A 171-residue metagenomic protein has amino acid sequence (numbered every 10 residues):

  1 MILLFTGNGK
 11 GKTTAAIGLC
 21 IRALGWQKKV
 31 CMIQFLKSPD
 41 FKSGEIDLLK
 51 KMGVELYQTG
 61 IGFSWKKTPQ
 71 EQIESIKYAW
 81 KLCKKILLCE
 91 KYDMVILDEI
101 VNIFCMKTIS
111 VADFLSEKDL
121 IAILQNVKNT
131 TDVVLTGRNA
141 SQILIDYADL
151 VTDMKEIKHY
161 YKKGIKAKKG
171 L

Functional and structural regions predicted by a protein language model:
I2-L88: Conserved P-loop
F35, E99-I100: Generic detector of well-ordered alpha-helical packing
F63-S64, K85-I86, K91, I100-L171: Replace "adjacent to P-loop NTPase cores in ATP/GTP-dependent enzymes" with "adjacent to NTP-binding cores
